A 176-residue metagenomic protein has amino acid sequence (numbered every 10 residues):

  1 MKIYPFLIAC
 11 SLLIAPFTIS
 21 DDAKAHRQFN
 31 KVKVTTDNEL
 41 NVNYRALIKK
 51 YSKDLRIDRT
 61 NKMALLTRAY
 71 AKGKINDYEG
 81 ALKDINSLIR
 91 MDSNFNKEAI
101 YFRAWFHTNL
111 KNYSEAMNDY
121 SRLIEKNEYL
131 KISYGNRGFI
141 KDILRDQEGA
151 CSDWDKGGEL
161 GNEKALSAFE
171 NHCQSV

Functional and structural regions predicted by a protein language model:
K2-V176: Alpha-helical tetratricopeptide repeat
